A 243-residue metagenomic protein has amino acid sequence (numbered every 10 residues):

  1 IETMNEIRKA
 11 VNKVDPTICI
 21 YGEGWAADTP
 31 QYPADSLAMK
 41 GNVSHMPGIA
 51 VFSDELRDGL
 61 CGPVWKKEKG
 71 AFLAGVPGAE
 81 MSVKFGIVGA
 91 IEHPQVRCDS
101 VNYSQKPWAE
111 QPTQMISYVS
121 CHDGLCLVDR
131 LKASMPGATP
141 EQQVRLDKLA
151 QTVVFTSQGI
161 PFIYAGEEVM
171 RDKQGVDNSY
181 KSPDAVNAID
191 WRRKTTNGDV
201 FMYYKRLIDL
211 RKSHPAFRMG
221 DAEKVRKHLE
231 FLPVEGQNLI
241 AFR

Functional and structural regions predicted by a protein language model:
I1: Active-site groove signature of glycoside hydrolases
M4-K13, Y21: Hydrophobic, small-residue-rich alpha-helical packing segments that form membrane-like cores
M4-N5, Y32-L37, G175-D177: Histidine/acidic-residue-rich catalytic or RNA/ligand-binding cores of hydrolases and nuclease-related proteins
M4-R8, Q151, Y204: Generic structural signal for well-ordered alpha-helices, preferentially at hydrophobic/aromatic core positions
T17-M170, A222, L229, P233-G236: Conserved alpha/beta catalytic core and glycan-binding cleft of carbohydrate-active enzymes
D99-S104, G159, I163-V176, V186-R243: Glycan-recognition and catalytic regions of carbohydrate-active enzymes
L127-D129, Q174-S179: Cytochrome P450 core scaffold surrounding the K-helix E-X-X-R motif and the conserved "meander" helix-loop region
L131-A138, P183-V186, K194-N197: Non-catalytic scaffold segments within catalytic domains of secreted glycoside hydrolases
